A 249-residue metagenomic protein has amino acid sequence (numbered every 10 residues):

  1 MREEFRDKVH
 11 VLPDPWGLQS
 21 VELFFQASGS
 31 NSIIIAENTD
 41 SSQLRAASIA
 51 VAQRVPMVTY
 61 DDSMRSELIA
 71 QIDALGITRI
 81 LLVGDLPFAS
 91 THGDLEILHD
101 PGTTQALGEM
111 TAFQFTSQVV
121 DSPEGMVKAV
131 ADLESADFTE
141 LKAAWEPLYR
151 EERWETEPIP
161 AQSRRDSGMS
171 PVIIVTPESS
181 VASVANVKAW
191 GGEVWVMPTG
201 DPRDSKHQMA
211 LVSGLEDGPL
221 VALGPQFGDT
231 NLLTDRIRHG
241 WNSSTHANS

Functional and structural regions predicted by a protein language model:
M1-S249: Alpha-helical transmembrane segments and their helix-helix packing motifs
